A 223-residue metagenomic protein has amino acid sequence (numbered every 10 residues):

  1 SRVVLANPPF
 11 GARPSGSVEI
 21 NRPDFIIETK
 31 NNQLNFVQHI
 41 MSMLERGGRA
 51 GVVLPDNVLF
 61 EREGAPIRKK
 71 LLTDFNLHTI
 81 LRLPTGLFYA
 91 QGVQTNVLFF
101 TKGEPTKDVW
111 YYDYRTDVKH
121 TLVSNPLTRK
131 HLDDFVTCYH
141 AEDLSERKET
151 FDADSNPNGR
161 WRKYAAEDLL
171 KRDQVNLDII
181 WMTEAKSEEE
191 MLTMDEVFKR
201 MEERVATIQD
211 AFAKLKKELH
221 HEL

Functional and structural regions predicted by a protein language model:
S1-L223: A conserved structural/catalytic subdomain of Rossmann-like adenosyl-cofactor enzymes
